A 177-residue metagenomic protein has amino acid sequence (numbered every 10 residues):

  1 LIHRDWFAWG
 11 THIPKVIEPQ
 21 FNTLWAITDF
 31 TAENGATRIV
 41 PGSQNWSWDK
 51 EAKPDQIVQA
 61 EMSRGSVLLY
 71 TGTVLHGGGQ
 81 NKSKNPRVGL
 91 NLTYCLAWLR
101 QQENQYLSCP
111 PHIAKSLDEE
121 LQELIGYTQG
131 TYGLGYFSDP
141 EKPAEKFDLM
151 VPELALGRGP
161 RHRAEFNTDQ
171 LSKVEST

Functional and structural regions predicted by a protein language model:
L1-E61, L99-C109: Catalytic core of non-heme Fe(II) oxygenases with the double-stranded beta-helix
W6-F7, T73-L75: Short beta->alpha connector loops
N34, G78-G79: Activation segment
W46, K50-L69, T73, G79-T177: Conserved double-stranded beta-helix
